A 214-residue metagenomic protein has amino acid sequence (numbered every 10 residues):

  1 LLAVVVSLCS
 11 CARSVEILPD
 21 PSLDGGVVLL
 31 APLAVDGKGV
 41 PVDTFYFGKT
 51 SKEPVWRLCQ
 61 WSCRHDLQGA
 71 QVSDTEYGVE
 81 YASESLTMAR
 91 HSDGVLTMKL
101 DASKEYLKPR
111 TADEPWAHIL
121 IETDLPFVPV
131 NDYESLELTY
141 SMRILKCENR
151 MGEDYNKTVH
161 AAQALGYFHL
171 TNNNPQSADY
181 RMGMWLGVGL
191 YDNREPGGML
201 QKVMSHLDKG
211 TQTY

Functional and structural regions predicted by a protein language model:
L1-L8: Bacterial N-terminal signal peptides
L2, P129-N131, K157-V159: Sterically constrained small-residue positions within well-ordered secondary structures of folded domains
R13-S85: Extracellular carbohydrate-recognition regions
L18, A89-H91, K99-S103, E122-D124 (+4 more regions): A structural detector for beta-sheet-dominated domains
S73, Y77-A89, L96-S103, S141-C147 (+1 more regions): Solvent-exposed strand-to-loop "edge" motifs in beta-rich extracellular domains
G78, A102-N131, W185-G189, M199-S205 (+2 more regions): Secreted extracellular polysaccharide-interacting domains
S83-S85, D93-V95, D113-D124, Y133-S141 (+1 more regions): Extracellular structured ligand-interaction cores
S135-E137, I144-Y214: Short helix-loop boundary/capping segments
